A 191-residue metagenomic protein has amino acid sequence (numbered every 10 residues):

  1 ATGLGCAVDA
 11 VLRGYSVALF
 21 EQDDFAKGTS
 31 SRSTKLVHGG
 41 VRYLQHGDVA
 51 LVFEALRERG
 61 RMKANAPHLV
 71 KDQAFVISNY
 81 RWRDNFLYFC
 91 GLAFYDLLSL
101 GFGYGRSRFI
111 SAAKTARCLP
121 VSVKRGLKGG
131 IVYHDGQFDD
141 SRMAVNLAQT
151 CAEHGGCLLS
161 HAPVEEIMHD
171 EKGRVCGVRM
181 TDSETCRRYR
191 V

Functional and structural regions predicted by a protein language model:
A1-T2: Hydrophobic/small residue at the entry helix of a nucleotide-binding pocket
G5, D9, H38-G39, R142 (+1 more regions): Short amphipathic alpha-helical face segments that pack within enzyme cores and frequently flank/anchor catalytic
A7, V11-L12, T150-A152: Gly/Ala-rich phosphate-binding loop of Rossmann-like dinucleotide-binding domains, activating on the conserved
V11-S33: Glycine-rich FAD pyrophosphate-binding loop
D24-S31, H46, A50, F138 (+1 more regions): Alpha-helix capping and helix-loop boundary segments enriched in small/acidic/polar residues
K35-C118: Dinucleotide-binding Rossmann-like beta1-alpha1 core, especially the glycine-rich loop that anchors the ADP
Y95-N146, C157: Short linear elements at protein peripheries
I131-R190: Helical element adjacent to the flavin cofactor pocket in flavoenzyme catalytic cores
